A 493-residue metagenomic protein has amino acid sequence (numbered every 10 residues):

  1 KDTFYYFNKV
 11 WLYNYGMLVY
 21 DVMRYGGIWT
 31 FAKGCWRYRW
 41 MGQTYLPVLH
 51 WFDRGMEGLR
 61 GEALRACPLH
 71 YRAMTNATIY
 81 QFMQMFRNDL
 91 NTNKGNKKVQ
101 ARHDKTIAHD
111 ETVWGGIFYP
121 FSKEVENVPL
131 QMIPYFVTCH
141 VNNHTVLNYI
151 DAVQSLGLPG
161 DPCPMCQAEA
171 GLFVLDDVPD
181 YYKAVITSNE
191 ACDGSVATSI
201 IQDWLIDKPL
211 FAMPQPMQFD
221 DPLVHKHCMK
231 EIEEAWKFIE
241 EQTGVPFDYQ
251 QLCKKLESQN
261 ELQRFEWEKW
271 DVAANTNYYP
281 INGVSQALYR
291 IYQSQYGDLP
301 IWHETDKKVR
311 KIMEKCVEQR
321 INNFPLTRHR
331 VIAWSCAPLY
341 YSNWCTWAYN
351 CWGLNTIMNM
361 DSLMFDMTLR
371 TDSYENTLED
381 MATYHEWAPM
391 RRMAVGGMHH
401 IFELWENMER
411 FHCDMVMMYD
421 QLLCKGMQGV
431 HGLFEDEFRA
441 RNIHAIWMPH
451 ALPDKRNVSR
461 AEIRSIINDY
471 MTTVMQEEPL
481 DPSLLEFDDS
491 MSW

Functional and structural regions predicted by a protein language model:
F7, Y13-T106, M229, E233 (+1 more regions): A charged, amphipathic alpha-helical module
R102-H103, T112-A152, I332-G396, H400-L404 (+1 more regions): Redox- and metal-dependent alpha/beta enzyme cores, enriched for Fe-S-associated oxidoreductases and cofactor-handling
T106, E126, D180-K183, G353 (+1 more regions): Conserved acidic residues
H109-W114, T187-A191, A333-P338, D420-L422: Structural motif
E124-V125, L205-I206, W352, R441-N442: Short, structured coil segments at secondary-structure junctions
Y135-F219, L223-H225, W447-P449: Active-site and donor-binding regions of nucleotide-sugar-utilizing enzymes
P162-P179, F238-E257, Y384-W405, V474-W493: Extended, charge-rich low-complexity interaction segments
T346-M358, D372-Y384, A388-R391, G396-E486: Hydrophobic alpha/beta core scaffold segments
